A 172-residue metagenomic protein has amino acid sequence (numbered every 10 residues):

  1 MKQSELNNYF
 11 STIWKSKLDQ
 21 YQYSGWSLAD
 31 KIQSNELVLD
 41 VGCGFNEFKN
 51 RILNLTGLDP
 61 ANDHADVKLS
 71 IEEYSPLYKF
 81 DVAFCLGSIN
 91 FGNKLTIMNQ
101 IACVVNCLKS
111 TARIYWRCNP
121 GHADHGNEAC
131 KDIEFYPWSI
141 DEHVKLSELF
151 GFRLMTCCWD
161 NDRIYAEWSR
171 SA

Functional and structural regions predicted by a protein language model:
M1-Y74, R113-A172: Class I (Rossmann-like) S-adenosyl-L-methionine-dependent methyltransferase catalytic domain, capturing the SAM-binding
L77-K79, I97, L146: Residues in flexible loops and secondary-structure boundaries
F84: A conserved beta-strand element that flanks and buttresses the S-adenosyl-L-methionine
G87-F91: Short catalytic micro-motifs in class I SAM-dependent methyltransferases
N93-L95: Short N-terminal helix/helix-N-cap motif within the alpha/beta-hydrolase-1
M98-S110: A short glycine-rich, Lys/Arg-flanked "PGG" loop and its adjoining helix->strand segment in the class I
